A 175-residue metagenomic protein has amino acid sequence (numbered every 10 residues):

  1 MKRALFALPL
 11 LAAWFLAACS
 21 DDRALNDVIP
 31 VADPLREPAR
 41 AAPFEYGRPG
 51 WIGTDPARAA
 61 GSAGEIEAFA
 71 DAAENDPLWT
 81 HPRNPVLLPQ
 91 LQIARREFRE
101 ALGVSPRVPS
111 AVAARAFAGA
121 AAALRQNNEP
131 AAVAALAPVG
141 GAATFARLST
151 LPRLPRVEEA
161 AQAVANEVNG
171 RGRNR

Functional and structural regions predicted by a protein language model:
M1-C19: Sec-dependent bacterial lipoprotein signal peptides
A7-L10, E37, P89, V139: Residue-level signal for the start and early helices of compact helical domains
A13-R36: Bacterial Sec signal peptide processing site at the extreme N-terminus
V28, A32-R58: Long, hydrophobic N-terminal alpha-helical segment
Y46-R175: Mature extracellular/secreted ectodomains of secretory-pathway proteins
